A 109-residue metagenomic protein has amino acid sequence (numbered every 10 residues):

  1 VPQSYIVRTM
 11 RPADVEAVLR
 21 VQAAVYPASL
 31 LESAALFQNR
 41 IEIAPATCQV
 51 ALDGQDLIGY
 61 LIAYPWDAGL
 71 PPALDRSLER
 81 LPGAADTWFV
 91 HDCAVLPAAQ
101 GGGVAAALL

Functional and structural regions predicted by a protein language model:
Y5, D56-Y60, W88: Glycine-rich phosphate/pyrophosphate-binding loop shared by adenosine-nucleotide-utilizing enzymes
Y5-V18: A short beta-loop-alpha structural element at the N-terminal edge of CoA-dependent acyl/N-acetyltransferase catalytic
T9, R20-A35: Helix-loop element at the rim of GNAT/NAT acetyltransferase active sites that forms part of the acceptor-substrate
M10, C93-V95: Hydrophobic adenine-recognition pocket in adenosine-nucleotide-binding enzymes
N39-A44: Short loop/turn motifs at secondary-structure junctions and domain boundaries
T47-L61: Conserved beta-hairpin
L61-C93, Q100: Conserved acyl-donor/pantetheine-binding loop and adjacent beta-alpha core of acyl/acetyltransferases and related
V95, G101-L109: Conserved acetyl-CoA-binding loop-helix of GNAT-fold acetyltransferases
